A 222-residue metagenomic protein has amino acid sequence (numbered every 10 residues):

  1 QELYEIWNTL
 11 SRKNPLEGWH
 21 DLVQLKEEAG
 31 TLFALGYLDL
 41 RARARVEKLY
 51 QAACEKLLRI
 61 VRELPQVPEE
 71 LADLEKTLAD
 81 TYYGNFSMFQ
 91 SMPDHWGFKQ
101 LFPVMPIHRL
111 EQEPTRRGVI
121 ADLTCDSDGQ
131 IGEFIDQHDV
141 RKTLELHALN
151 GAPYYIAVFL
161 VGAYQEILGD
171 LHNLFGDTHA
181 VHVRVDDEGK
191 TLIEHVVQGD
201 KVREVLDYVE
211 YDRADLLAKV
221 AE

Functional and structural regions predicted by a protein language model:
Q1-E222: Charged (often Lys/Glu-rich) extended helix/loop segments that serve as interaction or gating elements
